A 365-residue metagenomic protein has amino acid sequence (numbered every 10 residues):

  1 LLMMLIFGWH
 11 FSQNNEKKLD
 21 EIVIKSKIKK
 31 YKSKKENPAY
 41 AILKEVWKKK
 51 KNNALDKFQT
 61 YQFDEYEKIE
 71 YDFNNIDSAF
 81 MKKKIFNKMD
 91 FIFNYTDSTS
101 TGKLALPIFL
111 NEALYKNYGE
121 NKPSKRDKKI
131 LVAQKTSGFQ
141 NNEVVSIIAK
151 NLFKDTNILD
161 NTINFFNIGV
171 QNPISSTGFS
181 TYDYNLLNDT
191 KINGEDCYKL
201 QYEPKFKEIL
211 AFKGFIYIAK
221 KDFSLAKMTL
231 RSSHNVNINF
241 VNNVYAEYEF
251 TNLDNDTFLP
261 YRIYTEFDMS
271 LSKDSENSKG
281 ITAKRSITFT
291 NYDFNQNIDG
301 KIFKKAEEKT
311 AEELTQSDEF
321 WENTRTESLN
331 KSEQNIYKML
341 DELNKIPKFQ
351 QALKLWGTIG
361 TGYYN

Functional and structural regions predicted by a protein language model:
L1-K25: Bacterial Sec-dependent N-terminal signal peptides
E16-C197, E203-A211, K273, N277-N365: Structured extracytoplasmic
K34-A39, N53-D56, S233-N243, E247-F250: Outer-membrane beta-barrel proteins
T60, N193-Q201, L225-T229, T257-R262: Short, hydrophobic/aromatic-rich segments at coil-to-beta transitions
E70, L230-N235, Y264-S272: Short, solvent-exposed aromatic-acidic interface loops
G214-I216, K220, Y245-N255: Extended lipid/amphipathic-ligand handling interfaces
F240-N242, E266-I281: Outer-membrane beta-barrel translocator/channel fold
E249-S272: Cysteine/selenocysteine-centered motifs that mediate thiol-based redox chemistry or coordinate metal-sulfur cofactors
